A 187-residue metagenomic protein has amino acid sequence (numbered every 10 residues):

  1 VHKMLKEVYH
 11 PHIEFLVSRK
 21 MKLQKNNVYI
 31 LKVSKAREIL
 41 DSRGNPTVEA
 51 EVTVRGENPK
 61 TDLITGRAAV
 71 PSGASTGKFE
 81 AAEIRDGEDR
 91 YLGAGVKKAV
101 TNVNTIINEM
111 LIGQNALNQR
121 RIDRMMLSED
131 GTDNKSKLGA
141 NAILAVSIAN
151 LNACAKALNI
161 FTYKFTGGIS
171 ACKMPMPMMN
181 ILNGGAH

Functional and structural regions predicted by a protein language model:
V1-M4, M21: Methionine residue identity
H2, Y9-H12: Intrinsic-disorder-associated, low-complexity terminal segments enriched in Asp/Asn/His/Tyr and depleted of Lys/Arg
H12-T47: Short, Gly/Pro- and small/polar-rich lid/capping loops
I30, V54, R120-K135, G168-M178: Short, hydrophobic/aliphatic alpha-helical segments
L40-D41, N45-V48, N134-A155, M176-H187: Conserved phosphate/anionic-ligand binding catalytic regions in large, soluble enzymes, centered on
V48-E57: A short beta-strand signature
I64-P71, S75-E80, Y163-H187: Flexible glycine-/small-residue-enriched beta->alpha junction loops that bind anionic phosphate/pyrophosphate groups
P71-K156, I160: Metal- or metallocofactor-binding catalytic centers and their adjacent structured scaffolds across diverse enzyme
